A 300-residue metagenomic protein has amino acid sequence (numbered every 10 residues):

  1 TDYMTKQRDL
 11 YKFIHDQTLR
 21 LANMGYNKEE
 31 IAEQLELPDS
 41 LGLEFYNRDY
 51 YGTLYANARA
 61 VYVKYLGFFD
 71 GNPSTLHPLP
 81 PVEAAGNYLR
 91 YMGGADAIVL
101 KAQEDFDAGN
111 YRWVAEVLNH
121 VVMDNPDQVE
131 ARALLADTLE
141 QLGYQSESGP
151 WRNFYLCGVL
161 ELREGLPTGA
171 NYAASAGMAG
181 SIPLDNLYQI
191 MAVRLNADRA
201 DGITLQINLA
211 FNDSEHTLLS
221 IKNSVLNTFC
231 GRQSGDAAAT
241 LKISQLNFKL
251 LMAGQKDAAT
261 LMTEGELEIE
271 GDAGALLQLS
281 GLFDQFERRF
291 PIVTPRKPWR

Functional and structural regions predicted by a protein language model:
T1-L184: Accessory terminal helices/loops
N110-E116, M123, D127, R132 (+1 more regions): Feature captures hydrophobic
